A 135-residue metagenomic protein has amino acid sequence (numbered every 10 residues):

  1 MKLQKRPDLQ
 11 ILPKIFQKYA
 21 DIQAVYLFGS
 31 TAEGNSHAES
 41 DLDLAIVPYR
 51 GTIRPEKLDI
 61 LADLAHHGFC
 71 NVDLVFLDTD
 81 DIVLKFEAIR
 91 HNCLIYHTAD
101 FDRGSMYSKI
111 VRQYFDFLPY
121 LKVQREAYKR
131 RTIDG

Functional and structural regions predicted by a protein language model:
M1-A24, A32-H37, Y49-G135: Catalytic core of pol beta-like nucleotidyltransferases
A38-L42: The conserved glycine-aromatic submotif of the RRM
D43-V47: Short beta-strand->loop micro-motif that forms the acidic, two-metal-ion catalytic signature in nucleotide-processing
